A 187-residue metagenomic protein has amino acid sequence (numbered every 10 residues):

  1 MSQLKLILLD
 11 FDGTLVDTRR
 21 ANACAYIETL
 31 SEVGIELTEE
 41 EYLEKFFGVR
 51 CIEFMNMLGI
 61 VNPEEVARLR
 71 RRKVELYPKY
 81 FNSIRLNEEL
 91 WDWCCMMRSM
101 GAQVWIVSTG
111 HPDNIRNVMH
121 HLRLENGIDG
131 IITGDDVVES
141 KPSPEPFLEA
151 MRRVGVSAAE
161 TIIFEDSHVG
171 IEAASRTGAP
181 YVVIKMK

Functional and structural regions predicted by a protein language model:
M1-E44, R176-T177: Active-site neighborhood of HAD-like aspartate-dependent phosphohydrolases
M1-S2, S99-A102, V154-E160: Glycine-rich phosphate-binding loop signature in dinucleotide/nucleotide-binding domains
L15, V104-V107, E139, I163-F164: Conserved SAM-binding loop
Y26, L90-M119, A174: Substrate-recognition element of Asp-dependent hydrolases with the DxDx(T/V) motif
T29-L30, V49-E64, V118, A150-M151: Helix-loop "lid/cap" segments that line or gate small-molecule binding pockets
N56-M96, M100-A102: Metal-dependent phosphoesterase signature
W91-D92, S167-G170, Y181, K185-K187: Short glycine/proline-centered loop/turn elements that form peptide/ligand docking sites
H111-I162, H168-E172, R176: Substrate-recognition "cap/lid" segment bordering the active-site pocket of phosphatases
